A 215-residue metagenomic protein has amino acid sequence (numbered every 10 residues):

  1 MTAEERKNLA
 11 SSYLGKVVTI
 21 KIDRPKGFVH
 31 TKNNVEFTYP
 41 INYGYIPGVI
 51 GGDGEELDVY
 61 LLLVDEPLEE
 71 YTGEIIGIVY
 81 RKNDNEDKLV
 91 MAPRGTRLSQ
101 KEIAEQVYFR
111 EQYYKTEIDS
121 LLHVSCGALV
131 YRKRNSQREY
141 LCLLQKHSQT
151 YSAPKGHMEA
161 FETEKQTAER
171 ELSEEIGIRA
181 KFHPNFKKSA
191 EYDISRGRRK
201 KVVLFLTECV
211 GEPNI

Functional and structural regions predicted by a protein language model:
T2-L121: Hydrophobic N-terminal alpha-helices or hydrophobic patches in metabolic proteins across all domains of life
G27, I50-D53, D65-L68, N135-Q137 (+2 more regions): Short, charged/polar surface micro-motifs in flexible loops or helix N-caps
T38, S148, E159: A contiguous binding-surface segment within folded domains or other stable secondary-structure elements
I41, L57, V124-C126, K200-V203: Change "...and in nucleic-acid phosphodiester-cleaving endonucleases..." to "...and in nucleic-acid processing enzymes
P47, A153-K155: Thr-Gly-centered strand-to-loop micro-motif
M91, A128, F205-C209: Short beta-strand element of the conserved SAM-dependent methyltransferase core
D119-A153: N-terminal strand-loop-strand
G156-I215: Unchanged
